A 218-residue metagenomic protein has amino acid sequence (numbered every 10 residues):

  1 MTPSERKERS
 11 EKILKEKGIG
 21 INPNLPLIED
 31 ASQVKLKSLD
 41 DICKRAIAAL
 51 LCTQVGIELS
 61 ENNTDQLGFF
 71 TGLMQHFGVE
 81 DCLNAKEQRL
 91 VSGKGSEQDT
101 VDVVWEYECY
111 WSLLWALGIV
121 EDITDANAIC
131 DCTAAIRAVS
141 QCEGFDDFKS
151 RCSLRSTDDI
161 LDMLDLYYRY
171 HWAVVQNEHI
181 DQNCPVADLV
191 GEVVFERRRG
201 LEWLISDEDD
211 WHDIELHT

Functional and structural regions predicted by a protein language model:
M1-T218: Extended, charge-rich alpha-helical interface modules
